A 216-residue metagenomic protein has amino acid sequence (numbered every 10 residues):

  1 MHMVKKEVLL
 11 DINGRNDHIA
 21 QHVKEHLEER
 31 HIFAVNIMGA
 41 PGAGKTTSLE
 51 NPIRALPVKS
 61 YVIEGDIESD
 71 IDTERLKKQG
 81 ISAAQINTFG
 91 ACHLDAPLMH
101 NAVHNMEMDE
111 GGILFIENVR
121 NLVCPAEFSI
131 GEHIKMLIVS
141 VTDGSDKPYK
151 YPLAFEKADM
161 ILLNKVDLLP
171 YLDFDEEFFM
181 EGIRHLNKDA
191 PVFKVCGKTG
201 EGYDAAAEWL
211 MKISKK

Functional and structural regions predicted by a protein language model:
V4, R15, R30, I81 (+3 more regions): Conserved N-terminal glycine/acidic-rich loop preference
K6-M38, A43, P52-H133, G144-D146: Nucleotide-state-sensitive switch-loop elements of NTP-binding domains
T46: Walker A/P-loop
V62-E64, L137, I161, K194: Structural beta-sheet core signal
S69-T73, K147-Y151, D175-G182: Short, glycine/polar-rich helix-capping loops at beta-to-alpha or helix-loop-helix junctions that flank or form
P125-T142, P152-L162: Inter-motif core of Ras-like GTPase G domains
L169-K216: Canonical P-loop GTPase G-domain recognition
